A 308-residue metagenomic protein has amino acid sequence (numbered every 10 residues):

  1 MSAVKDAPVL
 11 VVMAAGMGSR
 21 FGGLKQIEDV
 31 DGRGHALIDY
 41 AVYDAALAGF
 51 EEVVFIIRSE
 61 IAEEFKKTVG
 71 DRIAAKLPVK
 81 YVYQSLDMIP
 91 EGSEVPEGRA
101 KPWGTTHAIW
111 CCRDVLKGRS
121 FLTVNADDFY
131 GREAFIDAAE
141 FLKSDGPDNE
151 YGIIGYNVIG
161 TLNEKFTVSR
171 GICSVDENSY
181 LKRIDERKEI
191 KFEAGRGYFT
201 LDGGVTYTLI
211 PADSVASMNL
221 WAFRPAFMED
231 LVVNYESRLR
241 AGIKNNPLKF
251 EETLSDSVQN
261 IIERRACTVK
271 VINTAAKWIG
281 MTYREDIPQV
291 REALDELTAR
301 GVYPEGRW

Functional and structural regions predicted by a protein language model:
M1-V12, G32-N125, Y130-G131, F135 (+1 more regions): Conserved N-terminal catalytic core of the sugar/cofactor nucleotidyltransferase
P8-G22: A phosphate-binding catalytic loop at a beta-strand-loop-alpha-helix junction that coordinates phosphoryl groups
I57, A222-F223, T282: A conserved hydrophobic position in a structured secondary element of the catalytic/binding core that shapes
F65-V69, A138, L231, V290: Hydrophobic packing residues within well-ordered alpha-helices of enzyme cores
E91-P102, F166-G171, E285-Q289: Short, surface-exposed amphipathic charged segments that create phosphate/polyanion-binding patches used for binding
R132-W221, P225: Conserved core of the sugar-phosphate nucleotidyltransferase
V232-A266: A C-terminal functional module that forms or caps the active site or interfaces directly with catalytic machinery
R265-T268, A276-W308: Hydrophobic helical membrane-anchoring modules
